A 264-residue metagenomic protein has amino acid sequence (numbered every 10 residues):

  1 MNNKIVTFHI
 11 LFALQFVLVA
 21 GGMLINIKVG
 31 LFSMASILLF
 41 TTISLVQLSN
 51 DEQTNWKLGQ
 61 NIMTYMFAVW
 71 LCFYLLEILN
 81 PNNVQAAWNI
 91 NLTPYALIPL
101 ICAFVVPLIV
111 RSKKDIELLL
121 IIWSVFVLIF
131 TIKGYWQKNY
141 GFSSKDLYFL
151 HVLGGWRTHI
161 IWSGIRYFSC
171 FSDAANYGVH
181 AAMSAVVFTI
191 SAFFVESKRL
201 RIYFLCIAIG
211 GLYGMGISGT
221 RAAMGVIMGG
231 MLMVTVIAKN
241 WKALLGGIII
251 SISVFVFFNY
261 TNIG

Functional and structural regions predicted by a protein language model:
M1-L79, K114, I121, F194-I202 (+1 more regions): Transmembrane signal-anchor hairpin modules in multi-pass inner-membrane enzymes, especially those that act on
L14-M23, V69-E77, L128-I132, G210-G214 (+1 more regions): Aromatic-anchored segments of alpha-helical transmembrane domains
I25-I27, P81-N89, C170, G216-I217: Membrane-interface helix caps and helix-loop-helix hairpins in membrane proteins
K28-S49, L92-C102, Y177-A185, M224-L232: Membrane-embedded alpha-helical segments of multi-pass membrane proteins, especially the transmembrane helices
E52, N82-A86, R111, F142-D146 (+5 more regions): Transmembrane helix-loop junctions in multipass membrane proteins, especially transporters and channels
Y65-V69, Q85-L108, E117-I122, V127: Aromatic-anchored transmembrane helix interface
E117-F149, G155-S163, S169-I237: Alpha-helical transmembrane segments of multi-pass inner-membrane proteins
I132, K138-F142, S218, T235-G264: A membrane-periplasm/extracellular boundary helix in multi-pass inner-membrane enzymes that assemble envelope glycans
